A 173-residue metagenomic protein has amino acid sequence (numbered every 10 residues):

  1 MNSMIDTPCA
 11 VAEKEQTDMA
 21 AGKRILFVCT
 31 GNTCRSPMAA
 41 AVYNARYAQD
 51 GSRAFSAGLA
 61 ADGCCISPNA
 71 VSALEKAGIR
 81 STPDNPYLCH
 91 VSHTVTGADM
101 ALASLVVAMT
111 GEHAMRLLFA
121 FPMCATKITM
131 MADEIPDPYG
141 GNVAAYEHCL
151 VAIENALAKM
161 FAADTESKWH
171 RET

Functional and structural regions predicted by a protein language model:
M1-T173: Short polar/charged helix/loop
